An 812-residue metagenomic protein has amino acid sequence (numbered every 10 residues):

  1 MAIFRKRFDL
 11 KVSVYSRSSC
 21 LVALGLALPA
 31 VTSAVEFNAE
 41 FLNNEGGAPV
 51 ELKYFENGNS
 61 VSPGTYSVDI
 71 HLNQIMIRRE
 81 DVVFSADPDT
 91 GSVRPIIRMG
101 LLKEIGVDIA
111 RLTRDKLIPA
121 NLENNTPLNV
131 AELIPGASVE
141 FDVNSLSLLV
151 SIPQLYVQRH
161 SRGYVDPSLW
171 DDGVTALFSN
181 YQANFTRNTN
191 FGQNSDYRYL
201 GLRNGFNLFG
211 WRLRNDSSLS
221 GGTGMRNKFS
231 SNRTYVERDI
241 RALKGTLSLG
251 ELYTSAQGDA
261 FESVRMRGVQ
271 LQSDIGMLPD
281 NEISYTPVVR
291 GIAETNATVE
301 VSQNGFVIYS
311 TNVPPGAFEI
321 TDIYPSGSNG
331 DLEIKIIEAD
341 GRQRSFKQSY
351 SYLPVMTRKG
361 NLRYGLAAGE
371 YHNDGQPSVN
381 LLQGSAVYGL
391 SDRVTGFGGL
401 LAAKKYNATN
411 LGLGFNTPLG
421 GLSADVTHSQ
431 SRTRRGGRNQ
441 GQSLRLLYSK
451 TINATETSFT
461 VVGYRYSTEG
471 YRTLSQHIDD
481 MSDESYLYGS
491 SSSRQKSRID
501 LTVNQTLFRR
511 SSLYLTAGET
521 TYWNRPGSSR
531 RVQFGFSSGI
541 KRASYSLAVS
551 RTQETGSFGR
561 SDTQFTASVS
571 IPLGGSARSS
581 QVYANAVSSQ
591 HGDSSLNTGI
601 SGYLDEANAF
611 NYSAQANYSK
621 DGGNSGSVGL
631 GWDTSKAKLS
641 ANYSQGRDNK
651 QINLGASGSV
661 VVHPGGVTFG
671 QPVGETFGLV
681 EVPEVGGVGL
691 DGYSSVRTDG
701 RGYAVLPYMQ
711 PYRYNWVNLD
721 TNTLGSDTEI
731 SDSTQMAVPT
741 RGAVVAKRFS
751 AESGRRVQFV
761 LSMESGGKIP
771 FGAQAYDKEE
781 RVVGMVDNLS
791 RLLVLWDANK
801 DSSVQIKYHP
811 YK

Functional and structural regions predicted by a protein language model:
A2-F4, L10-S16, L21-G25, T32-I283 (+1 more regions): Post-signal-peptide, soluble extracytosolic/periplasmic N-terminal scaffold domains of envelope/secretory systems
S62-F84, E684-Y693, S765-E779: Short, ordered, surface-exposed loop/turn motifs in non-cytosolic proteins
I70, V289-G291, G678-P683, R755-E764: A short, amphipathic beta-strand motif
V83, S694-Y703, E780-R791: Short, acidic Ser/Thr/Gly-rich low-complexity loop/linker segments typical of extracellular and cell-surface proteins
P88-I97, I323-N329, Y703-G725, E729 (+1 more regions): Short Pro-Gly-centered beta-turn/loop motif in secreted/extracellular proteins
S147-S151, P354-T357, G670, D732-G754 (+1 more regions): Extracellular beta-sheet/turn segments enriched in Thr/Pro/Gly and aliphatic residues
Y156, F185-T189, G210, L219-T223 (+19 more regions): Transmembrane beta-strands of outer-membrane beta-barrel pores
S168-D172, D196-F209, F229-A242, S378-D392 (+10 more regions): Feature captures outer-membrane beta-barrel proteins of Gram-negative bacteria and organelles
